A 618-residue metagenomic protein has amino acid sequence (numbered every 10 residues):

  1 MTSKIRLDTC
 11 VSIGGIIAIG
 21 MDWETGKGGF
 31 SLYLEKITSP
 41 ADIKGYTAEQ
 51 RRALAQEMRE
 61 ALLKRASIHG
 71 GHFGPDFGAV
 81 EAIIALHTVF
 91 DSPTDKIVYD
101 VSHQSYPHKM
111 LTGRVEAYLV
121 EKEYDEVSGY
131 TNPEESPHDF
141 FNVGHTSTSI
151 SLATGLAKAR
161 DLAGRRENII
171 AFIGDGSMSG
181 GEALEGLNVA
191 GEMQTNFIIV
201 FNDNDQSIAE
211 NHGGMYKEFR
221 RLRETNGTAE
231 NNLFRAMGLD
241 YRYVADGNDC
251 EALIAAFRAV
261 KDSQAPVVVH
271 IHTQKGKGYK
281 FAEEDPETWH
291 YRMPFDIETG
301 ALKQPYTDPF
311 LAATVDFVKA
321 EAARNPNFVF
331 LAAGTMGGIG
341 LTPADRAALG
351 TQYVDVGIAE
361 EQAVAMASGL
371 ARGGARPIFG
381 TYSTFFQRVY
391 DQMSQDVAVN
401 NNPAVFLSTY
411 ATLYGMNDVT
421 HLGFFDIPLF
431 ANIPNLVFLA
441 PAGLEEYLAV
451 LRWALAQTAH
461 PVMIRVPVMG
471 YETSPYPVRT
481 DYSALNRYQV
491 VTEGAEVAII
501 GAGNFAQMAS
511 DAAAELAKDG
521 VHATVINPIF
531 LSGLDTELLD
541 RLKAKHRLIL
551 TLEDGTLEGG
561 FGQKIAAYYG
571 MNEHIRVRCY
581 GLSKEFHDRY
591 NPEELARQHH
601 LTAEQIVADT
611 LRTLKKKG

Functional and structural regions predicted by a protein language model:
S31-M110, D246: N-terminal amphipathic, basic-rich helices that act as targeting or association modules
E60-S67, S128-V143, G164-I170, P343-V354 (+4 more regions): Glycine/charged-rich beta-loop-alpha catalytic/anionic-binding loops adjacent to active sites
H72-M193, F328, A333, T342-P343 (+1 more regions): Cofactor-binding active-site loop characterized by glycine-rich and histidine/acidic residues
A117-V127, E192-N204, A398-Y410: A glycine-rich helix N-cap at a beta->alpha junction
D139-F295, A301-T307, T314, L436-H546: Glycine-rich ThDP/TPP pyrophosphate-binding loop and its adjacent helix/strand module within ThDP-dependent enzymes
Y279-Q387, Q392-N402, G501-G503: Non-catalytic terminal/interface segments that mediate subunit docking, oligomerization, and allosteric communication
L302, Y306, G415-N417, V437 (+2 more regions): Peripheral docking tails and interdomain loops at the edges of cofactor- or intermediate-handling domains
